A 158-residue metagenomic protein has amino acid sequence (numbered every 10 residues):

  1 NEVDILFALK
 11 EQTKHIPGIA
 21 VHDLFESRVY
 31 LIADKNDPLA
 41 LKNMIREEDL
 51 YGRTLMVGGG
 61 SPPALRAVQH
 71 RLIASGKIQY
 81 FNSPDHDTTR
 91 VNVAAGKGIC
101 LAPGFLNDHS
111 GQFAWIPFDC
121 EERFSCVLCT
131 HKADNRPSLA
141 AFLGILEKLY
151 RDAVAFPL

Functional and structural regions predicted by a protein language model:
N1-E2, S27, K42, G52-R53 (+2 more regions): Structured helix-beta-strand junction loops
N1-L6, T13-K14, L24: N-terminal segment of the mature folded domain
E2, L9, G60-W115: Hydrophobic hinge/microswitch elements
E11-K14, N36-P38, S61-P62, L106 (+1 more regions): Short beta->alpha connector loops
H15-H22, S27, T88-P137: Beta-alpha-beta core module
P17-V29, A33-L55, A140: Flexible hinge/capping segments at coil-to-helix
E47, Y51-G76, A153, P157: Secondary-structure junction motif
E48-Y51, S125, C129-L158: Extended ligand-binding regions for polar small-molecule ligands
